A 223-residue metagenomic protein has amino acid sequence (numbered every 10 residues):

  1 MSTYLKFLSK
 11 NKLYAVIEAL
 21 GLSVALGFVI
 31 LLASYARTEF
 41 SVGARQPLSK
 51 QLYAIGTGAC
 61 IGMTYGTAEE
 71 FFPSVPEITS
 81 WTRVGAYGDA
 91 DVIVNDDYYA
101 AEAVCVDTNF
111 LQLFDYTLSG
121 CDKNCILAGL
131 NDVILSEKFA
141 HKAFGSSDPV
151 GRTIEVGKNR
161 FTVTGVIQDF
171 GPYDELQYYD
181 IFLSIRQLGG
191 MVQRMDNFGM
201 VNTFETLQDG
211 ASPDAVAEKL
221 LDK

Functional and structural regions predicted by a protein language model:
M1-N11, F71: A short amphipathic helical element positioned immediately N-terminal to and/or at the very start of a transmembrane
T3, S34, M63-E70, I134-K138 (+1 more regions): Short, conserved clusters of charged catalytic residues that mark active-site and nucleotide-handling motifs
L5-F7, A15, M63: Membrane-interface anchoring determinants
N11-E39: Short, strongly hydrophobic transmembrane alpha-helices
L26-V29, A36, V42, S74 (+4 more regions): Phosphate/oxyanion-binding loops and surfaces in catalytic or ligand/nucleic-acid-binding neighborhoods
L32-D91, D97, V104, D196-G210 (+1 more regions): Membrane-proximal extracellular/periplasmic loop immediately following the first transmembrane helix
G56-I61, T82-N109, L113-D132, G171-D174 (+1 more regions): Short acidic/polar micro-motifs at solvent-exposed secondary-structure junctions
V104-S119, V133-K223: Mid-to-C-terminal secondary-structure elements that act as membrane-proximal/extracytoplasmic interface segments
